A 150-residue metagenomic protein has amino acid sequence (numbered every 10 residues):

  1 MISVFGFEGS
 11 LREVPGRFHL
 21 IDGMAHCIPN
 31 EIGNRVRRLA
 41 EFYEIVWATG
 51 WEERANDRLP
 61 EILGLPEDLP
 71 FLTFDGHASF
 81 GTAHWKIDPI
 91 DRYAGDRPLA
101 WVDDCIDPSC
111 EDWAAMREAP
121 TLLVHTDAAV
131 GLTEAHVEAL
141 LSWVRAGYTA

Functional and structural regions predicted by a protein language model:
M1-G81: Alpha-helical substrate-recognition element adjacent to the catalytic core
N56-A150: C-terminal cap/substrate-recognition subdomain and adjoining C-terminal extension of metal-dependent phosphatase-like
